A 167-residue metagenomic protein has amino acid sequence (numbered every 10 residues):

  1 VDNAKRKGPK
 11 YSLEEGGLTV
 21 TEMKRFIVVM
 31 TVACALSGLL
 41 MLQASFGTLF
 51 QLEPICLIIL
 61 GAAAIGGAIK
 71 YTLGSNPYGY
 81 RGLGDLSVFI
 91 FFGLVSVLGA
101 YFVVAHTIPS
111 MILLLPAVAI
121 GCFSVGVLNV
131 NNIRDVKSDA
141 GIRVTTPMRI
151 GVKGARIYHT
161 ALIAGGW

Functional and structural regions predicted by a protein language model:
V1-V32, G121-A164: Solvent-exposed interhelical
Y11-M111: Intramembrane alpha-helical segments
C56, I112-F123: Alpha-helical transmembrane segments
I65-T72, A117, F123, K137: Short, hydrophobic/aliphatic alpha-helical segments
S87, F91, A119-C122, G126: Residue-level hotspots within pore-lining transmembrane alpha-helices of multi-pass secondary transporters
G93, L162-W167: Hydrophobic membrane-spanning alpha-helices of multi-pass integral membrane proteins
